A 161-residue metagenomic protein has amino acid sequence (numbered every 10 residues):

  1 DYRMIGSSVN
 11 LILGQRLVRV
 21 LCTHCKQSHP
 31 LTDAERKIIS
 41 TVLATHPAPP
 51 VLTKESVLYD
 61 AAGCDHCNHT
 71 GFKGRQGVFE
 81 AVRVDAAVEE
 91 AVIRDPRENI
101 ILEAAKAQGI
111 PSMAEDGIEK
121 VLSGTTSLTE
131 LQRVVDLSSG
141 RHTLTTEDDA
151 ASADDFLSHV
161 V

Functional and structural regions predicted by a protein language model:
D1-V161: Short, flexible helix-loop junctions that flank or precede catalytic/ligand sites
